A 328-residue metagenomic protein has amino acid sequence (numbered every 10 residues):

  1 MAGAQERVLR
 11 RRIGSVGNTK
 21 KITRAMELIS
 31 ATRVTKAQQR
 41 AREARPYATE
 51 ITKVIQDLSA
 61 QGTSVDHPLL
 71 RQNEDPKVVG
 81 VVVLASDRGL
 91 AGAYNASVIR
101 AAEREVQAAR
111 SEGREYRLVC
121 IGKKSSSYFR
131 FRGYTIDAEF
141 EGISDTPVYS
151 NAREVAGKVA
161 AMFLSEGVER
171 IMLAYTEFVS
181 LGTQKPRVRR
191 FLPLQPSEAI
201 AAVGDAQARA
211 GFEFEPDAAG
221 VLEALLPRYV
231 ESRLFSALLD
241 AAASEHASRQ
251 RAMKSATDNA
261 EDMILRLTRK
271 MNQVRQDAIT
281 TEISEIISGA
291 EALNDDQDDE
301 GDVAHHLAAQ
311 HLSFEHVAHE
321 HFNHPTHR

Functional and structural regions predicted by a protein language model:
M1-R328: C-terminal beta-strand-loop-alpha-helix "lid" module of Rossmann-like NAD(P)-dependent dehydrogenases
